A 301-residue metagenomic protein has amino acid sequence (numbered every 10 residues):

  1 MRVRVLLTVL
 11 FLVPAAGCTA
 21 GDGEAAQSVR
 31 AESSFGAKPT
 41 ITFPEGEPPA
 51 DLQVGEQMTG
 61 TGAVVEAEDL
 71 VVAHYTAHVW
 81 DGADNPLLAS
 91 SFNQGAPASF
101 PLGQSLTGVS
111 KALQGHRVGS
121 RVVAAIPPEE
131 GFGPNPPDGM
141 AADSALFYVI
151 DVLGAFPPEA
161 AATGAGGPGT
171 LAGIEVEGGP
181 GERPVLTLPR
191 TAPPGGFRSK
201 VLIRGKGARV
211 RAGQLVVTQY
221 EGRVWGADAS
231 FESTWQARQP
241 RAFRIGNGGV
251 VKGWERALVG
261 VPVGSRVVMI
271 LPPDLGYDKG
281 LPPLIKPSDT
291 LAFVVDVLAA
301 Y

Functional and structural regions predicted by a protein language model:
R2-Y301: Cross-family detector of peptidyl-prolyl cis-trans isomerase
